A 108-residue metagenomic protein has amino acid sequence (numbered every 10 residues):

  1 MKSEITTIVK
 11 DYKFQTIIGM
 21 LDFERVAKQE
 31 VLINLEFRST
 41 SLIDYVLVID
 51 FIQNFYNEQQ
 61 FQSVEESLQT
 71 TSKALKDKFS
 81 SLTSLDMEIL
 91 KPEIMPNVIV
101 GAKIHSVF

Functional and structural regions predicted by a protein language model:
M1-F108: N-terminal, polar/charged subdomain of small-to-medium soluble alpha/beta proteins
